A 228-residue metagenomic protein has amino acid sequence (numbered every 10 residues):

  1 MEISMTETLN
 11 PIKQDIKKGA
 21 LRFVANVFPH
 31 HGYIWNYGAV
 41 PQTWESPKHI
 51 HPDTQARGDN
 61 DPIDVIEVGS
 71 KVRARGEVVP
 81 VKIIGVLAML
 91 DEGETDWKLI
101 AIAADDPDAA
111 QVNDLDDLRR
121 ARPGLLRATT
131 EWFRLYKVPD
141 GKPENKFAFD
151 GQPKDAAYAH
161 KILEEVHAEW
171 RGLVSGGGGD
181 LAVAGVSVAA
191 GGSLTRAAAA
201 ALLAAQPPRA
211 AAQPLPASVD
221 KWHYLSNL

Functional and structural regions predicted by a protein language model:
M1-L228: Hydrophobic N-terminal alpha-helices or hydrophobic patches in metabolic proteins across all domains of life
